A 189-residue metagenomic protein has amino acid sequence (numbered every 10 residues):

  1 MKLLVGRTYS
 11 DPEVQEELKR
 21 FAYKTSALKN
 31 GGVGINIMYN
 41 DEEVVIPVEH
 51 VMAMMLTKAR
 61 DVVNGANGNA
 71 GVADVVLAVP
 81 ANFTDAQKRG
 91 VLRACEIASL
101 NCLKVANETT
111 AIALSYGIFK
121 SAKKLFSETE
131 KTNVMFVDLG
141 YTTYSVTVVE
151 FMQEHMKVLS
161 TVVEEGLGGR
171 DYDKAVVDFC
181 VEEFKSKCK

Functional and structural regions predicted by a protein language model:
K2-E16, K24-L28, N40-E49, M54 (+1 more regions): Oxyanion-binding/catalytic loops of NTP- or PPi-dependent enzymes
F21: Internal, Lys/Arg-enriched amphipathic helical interaction segments that engage polyanionic partners
G32-M38: Short polybasic amphipathic segments
